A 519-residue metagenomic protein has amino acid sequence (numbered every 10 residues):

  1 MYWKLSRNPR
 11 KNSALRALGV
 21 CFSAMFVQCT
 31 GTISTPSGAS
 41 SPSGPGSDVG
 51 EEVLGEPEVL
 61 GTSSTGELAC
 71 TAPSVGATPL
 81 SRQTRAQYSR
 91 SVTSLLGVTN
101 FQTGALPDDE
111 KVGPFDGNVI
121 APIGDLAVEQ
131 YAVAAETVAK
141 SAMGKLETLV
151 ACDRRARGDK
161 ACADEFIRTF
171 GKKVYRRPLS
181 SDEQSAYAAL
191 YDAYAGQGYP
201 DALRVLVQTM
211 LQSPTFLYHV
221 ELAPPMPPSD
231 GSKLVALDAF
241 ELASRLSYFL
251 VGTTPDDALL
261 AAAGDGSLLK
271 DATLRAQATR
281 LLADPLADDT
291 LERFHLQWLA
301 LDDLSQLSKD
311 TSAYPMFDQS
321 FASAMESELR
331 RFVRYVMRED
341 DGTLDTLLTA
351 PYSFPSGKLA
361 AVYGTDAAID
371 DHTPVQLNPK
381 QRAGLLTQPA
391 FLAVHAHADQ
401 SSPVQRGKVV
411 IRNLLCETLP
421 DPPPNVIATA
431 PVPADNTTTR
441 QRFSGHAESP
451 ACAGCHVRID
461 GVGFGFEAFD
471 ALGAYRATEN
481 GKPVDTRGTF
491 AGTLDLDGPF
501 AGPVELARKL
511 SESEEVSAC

Functional and structural regions predicted by a protein language model:
M1-S13: N-terminal secretory signal peptides that target proteins for export/translocation
S13-V20: Sec-dependent signal peptide recognition, specifically the positively charged N-region followed immediately by
C21, M25-C70: Ser/Thr-rich, Pro/Gly/Ala-heavy low-complexity intrinsically disordered linkers and tails of secreted extracellular
T32-S34, P79, Q376, T489: Ser/Thr- (and often Asn-) enriched beta-sheet segments in non-cytosolic proteins
L54, L60-S63, P73, T93-C519: Active-site substrate-binding loop specific to GH73 endo-beta-N-acetylglucosaminidase modules in bacterial autolysins
T78-S81, Y88: GGW-centered surface loops in extracellular recognition modules
R85-S91, L95: Thiotemplate assembly-line natural product biosynthesis machinery
